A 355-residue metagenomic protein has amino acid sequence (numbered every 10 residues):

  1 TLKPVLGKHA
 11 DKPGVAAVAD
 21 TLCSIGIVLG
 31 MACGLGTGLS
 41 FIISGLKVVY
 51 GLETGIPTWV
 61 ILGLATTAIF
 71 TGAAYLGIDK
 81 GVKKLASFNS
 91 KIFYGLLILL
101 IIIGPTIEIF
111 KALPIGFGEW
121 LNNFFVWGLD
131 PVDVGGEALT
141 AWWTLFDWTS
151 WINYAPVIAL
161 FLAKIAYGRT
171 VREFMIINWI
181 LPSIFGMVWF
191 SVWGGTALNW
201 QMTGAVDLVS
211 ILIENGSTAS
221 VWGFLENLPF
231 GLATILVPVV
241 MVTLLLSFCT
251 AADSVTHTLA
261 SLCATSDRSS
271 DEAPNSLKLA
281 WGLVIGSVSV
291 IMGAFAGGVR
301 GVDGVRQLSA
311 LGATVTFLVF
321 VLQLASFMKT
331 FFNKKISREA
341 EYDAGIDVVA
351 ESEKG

Functional and structural regions predicted by a protein language model:
T1-S40, V48-A74, I103-I107, F146-S150 (+6 more regions): Helix-loop-helix module between adjacent transmembrane segments
G7-A17, L52-T71, Y75, L145-N153 (+3 more regions): Loop-to-transmembrane helix boundary motifs in multi-pass membrane proteins
A19-I27, C33, I43, L76-G104 (+3 more regions): Membrane-interface loop-to-helix entry segments
C23-I43, P156-N178, T234-C263: Membrane-helix boundary/coupling elements in multi-pass transport proteins
A32-V49, I61, G95-D133, G194-L198 (+1 more regions): Hydrophobic alpha-helical segments and their helix-loop junctions in multi-pass secondary transporters
S44-Y50, T66-F88, G104, I158-V171 (+2 more regions): Membrane-water interface regions at transmembrane-helix termini and the short interhelical loops of multi-pass membrane
F93-G104, F185-T196, V239-C263, W281-I285 (+1 more regions): Hydrophobic alpha-helical segments of multi-pass membrane transport proteins
N122-G135, T196-T234: Membrane-interface interhelical connector segments
